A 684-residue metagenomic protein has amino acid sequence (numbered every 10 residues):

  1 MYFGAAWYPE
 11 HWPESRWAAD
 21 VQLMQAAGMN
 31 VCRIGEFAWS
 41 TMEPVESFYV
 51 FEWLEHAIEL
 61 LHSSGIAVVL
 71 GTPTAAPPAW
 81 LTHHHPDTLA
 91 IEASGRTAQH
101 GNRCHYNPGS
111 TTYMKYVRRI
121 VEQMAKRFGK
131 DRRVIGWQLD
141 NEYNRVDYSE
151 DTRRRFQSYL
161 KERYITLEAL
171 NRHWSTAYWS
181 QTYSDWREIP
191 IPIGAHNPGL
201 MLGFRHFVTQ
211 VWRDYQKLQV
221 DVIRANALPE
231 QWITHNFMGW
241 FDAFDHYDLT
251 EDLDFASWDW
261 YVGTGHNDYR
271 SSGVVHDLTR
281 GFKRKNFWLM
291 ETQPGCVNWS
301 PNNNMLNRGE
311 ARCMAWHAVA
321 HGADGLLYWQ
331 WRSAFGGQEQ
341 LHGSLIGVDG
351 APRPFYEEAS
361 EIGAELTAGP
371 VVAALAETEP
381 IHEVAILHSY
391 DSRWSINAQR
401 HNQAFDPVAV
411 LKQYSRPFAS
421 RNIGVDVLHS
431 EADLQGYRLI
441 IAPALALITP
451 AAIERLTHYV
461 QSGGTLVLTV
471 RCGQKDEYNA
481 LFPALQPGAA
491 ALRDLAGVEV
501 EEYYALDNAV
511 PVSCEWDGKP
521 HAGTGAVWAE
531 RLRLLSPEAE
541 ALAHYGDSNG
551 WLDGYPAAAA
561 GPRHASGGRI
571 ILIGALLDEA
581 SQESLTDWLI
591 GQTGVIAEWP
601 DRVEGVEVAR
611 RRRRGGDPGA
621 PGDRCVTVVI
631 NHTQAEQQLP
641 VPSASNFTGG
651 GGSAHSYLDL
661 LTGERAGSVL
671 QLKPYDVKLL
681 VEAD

Functional and structural regions predicted by a protein language model:
M1, G28-N30, H62-V68, K130-I135 (+6 more regions): Short, well-ordered coil/turn segments that N-cap beta-strands
F3-P13, F37-E52, Q99-R118, D140-D147 (+6 more regions): The substrate-binding groove and active-site-proximal loops of carbohydrate-active enzymes, especially glycoside
A5, M24, C32, L61 (+8 more regions): Conserved, mostly hydrophobic/aromatic
Y8-E10, G35-A38, G71-W80, I135-N144 (+4 more regions): Short, solvent-exposed turn/loop segments enriched in Gly/Ser/Thr/Pro and often Arg
W12-Q25, V117-Q123, M238-L249, N307-A315: Short, acidic/polar
A19-Q25, R33-G95, Q219-A227, A446: Aromatic-lined substrate-binding rim segments of carbohydrate-active enzymes
S94-F255, D259-S272: Polysaccharide-binding and catalytic clefts of secreted carbohydrate-active enzymes
W186-I189, P229, G239, T250 (+1 more regions): Carbohydrate-binding surfaces of carbohydrate-active enzymes
